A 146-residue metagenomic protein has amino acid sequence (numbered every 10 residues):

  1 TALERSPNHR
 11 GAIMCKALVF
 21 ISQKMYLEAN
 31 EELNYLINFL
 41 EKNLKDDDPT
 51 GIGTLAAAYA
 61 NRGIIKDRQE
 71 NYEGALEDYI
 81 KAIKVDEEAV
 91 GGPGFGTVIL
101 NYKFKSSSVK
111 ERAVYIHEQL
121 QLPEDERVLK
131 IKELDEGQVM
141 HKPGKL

Functional and structural regions predicted by a protein language model:
T1-L146: Alpha-helical tetratricopeptide repeat
